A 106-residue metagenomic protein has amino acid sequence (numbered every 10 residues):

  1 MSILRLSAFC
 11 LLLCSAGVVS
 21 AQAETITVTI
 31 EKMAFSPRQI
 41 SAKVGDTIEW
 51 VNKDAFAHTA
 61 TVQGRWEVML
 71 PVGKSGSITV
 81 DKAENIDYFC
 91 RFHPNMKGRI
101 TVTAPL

Functional and structural regions predicted by a protein language model:
S2-L6, C10-L11, G17-L106: Extracytoplasmic copper-binding redox domains, predominantly the cupredoxin/blue-copper superfamily
